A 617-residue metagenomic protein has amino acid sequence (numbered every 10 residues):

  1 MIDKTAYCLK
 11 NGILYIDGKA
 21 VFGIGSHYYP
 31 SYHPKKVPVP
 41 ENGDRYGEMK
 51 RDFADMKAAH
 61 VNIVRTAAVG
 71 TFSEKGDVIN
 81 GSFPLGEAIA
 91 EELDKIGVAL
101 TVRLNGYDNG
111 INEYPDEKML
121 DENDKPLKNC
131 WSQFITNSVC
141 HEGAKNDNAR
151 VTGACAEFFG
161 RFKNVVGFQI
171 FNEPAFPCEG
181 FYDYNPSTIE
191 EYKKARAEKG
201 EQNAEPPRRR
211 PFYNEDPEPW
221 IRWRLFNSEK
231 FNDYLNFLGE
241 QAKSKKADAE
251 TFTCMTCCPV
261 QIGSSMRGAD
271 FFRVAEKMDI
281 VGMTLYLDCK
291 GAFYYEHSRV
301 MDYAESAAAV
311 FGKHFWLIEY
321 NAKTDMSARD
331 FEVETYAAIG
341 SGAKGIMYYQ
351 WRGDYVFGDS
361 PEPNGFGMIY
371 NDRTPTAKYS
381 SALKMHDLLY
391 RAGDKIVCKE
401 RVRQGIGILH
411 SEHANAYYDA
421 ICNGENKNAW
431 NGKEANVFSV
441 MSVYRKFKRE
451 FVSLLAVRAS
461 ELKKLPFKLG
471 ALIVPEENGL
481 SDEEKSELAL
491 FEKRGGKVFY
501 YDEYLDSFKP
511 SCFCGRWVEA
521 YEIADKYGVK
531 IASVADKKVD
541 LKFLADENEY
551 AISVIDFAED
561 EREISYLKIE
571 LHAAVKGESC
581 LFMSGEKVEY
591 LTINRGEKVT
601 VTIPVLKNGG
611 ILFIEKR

Functional and structural regions predicted by a protein language model:
M1-A58: N-terminal carbohydrate-binding accessory modules
G18, M56, C155, F168 (+5 more regions): Conserved, mostly hydrophobic/aromatic
F22-S26, V64-T66, L100-L104, V166-I170 (+4 more regions): Hydrophobic faces of well-ordered beta-strands that scaffold small-molecule active sites in alpha/beta enzyme cores
Y29-Y46, A67-F83, C130-A149, D216-D233 (+6 more regions): The substrate-binding groove and active-site-proximal loops of carbohydrate-active enzymes, especially glycoside
P38-M56, N148-C155, I262-V274, S327-T335 (+1 more regions): Short, acidic/polar
Y46-D124, K230-K245: Aromatic-lined substrate-binding rim segments of carbohydrate-active enzymes
E122-H297: Polysaccharide-binding and catalytic clefts of secreted carbohydrate-active enzymes
C289-R617: Carbohydrate-binding surfaces of carbohydrate-active enzymes
